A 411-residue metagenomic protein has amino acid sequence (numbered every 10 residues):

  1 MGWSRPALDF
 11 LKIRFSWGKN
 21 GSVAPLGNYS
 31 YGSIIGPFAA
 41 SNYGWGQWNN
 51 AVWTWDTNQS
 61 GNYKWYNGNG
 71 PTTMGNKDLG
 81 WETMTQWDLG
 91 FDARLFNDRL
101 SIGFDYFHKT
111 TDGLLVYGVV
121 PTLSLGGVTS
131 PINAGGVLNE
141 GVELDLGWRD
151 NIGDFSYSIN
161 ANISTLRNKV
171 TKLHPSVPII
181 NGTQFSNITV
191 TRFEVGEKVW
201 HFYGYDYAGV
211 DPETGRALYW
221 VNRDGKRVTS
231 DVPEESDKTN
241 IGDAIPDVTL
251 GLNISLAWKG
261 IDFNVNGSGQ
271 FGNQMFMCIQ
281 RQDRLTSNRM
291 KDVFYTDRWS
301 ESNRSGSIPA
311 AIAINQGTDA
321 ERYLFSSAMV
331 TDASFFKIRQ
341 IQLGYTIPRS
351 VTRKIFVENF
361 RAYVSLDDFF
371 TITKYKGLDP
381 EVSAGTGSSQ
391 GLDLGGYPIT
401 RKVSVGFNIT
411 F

Functional and structural regions predicted by a protein language model:
M1-E194, F325, V330-F411: Extracellular/periplasmic, surface-exposed regions of secreted and cell-surface proteins
A39-M74, S186-D243, K291-M329: Flexible glycine-rich, low-complexity coil/linker segments exposed to the extracellular/periplasmic environment
I132-P246, A257, S268-N273, M277-I279: Gram-negative outer-membrane beta-barrel transporters
P246-V248, F335: Alpha-helical transmembrane segments of integral membrane proteins, emphasizing hydrophobic/aromatic residues
D262: Segments forming glycine/polar-rich beta-alpha architectures that bind adenosine-containing cofactors
Q270-R361, L366-D367: Extracytoplasmic gating/loop element in the C-terminal half of outer-membrane beta-barrel translocons and assembly
